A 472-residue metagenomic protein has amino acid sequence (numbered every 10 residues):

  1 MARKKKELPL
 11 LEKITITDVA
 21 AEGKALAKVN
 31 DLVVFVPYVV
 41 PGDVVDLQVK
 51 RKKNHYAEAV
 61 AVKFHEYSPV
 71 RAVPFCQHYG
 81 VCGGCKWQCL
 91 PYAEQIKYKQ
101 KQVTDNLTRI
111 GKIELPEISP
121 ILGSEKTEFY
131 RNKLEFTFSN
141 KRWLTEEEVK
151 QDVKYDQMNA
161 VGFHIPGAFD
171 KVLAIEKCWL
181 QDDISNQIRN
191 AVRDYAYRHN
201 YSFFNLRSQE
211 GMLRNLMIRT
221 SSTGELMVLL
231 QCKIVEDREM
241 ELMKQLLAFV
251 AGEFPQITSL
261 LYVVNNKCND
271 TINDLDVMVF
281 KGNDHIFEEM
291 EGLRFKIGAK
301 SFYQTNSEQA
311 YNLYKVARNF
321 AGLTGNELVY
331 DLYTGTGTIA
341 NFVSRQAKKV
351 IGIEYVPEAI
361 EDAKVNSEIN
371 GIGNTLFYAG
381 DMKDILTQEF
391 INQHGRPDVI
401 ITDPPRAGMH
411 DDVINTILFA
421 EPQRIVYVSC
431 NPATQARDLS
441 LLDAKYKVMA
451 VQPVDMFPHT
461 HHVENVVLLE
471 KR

Functional and structural regions predicted by a protein language model:
M1-H78, L376, D384: Terminal RNA-binding accessory module
A2-K13, D18-E22, D237-R472: Rossmann-like S-adenosyl-L-methionine
A25-N30, G162-I165, L229-Q231, A363: Short, acidic/hydrophobic/Gly-rich beta-strand patch recurrent on exposed beta strands that often constitutes part
K63-V73, G83-S202: Extended interfacial segments that mediate partner engagement and assembly in macromolecular machines
S119-K126, L206, L213-N215, P453-M456: Short, solvent-exposed loop/turn elements at beta->coil junctions and helix N-caps that rim active or binding pockets
E128-N132, S222-G224, H461-H462: A short, glycine/Asx- and small/polar-enriched loop/turn that sits immediately N-terminal to a beta-strand
D170-L206, E210-R214, I234-L261: Internal alpha/beta scaffold segment
I218, G224-K233, R294-G298: Short, aliphatic-rich beta-strand segments
